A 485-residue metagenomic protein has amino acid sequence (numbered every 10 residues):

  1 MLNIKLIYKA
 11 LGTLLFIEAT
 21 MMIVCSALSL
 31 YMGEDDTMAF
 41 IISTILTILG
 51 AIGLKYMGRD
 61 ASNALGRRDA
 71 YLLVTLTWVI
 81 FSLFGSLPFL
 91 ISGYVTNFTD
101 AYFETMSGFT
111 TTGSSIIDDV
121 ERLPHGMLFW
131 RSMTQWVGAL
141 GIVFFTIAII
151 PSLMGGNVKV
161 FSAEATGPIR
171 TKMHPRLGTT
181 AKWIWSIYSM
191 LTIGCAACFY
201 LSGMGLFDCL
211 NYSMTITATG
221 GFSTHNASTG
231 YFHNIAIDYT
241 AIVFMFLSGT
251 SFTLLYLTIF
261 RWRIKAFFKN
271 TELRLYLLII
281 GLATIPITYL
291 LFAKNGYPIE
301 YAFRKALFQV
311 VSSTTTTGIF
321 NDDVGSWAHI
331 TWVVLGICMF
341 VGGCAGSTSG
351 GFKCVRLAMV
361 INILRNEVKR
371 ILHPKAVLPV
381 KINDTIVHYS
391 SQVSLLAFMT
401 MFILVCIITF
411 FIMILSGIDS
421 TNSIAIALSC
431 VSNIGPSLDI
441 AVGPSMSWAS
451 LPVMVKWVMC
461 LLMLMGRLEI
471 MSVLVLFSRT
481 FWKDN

Functional and structural regions predicted by a protein language model:
M1-N485: Membrane-proximal intracellular helices of multi-pass ion channels
